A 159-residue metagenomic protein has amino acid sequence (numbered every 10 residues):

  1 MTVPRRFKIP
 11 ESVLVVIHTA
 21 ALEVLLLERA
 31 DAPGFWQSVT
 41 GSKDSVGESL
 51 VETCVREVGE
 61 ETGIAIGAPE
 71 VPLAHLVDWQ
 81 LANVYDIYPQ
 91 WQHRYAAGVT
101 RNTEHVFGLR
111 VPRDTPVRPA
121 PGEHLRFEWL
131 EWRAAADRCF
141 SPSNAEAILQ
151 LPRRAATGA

Functional and structural regions predicted by a protein language model:
T2-V24, V46: Conserved N-terminal beta-strand and adjoining loop/helix that marks the start of the Nudix/MutT-like hydrolase domain
R5-F7, V16, A97-V99, R118-A120: Short secondary-structure boundary/capping segments
P10, S38, T100-E104: Short connector loops at helix/strand junctions that flank enzyme active sites, especially segments positioning acidic
V16, V24-L27, H105-L109: Short, hydrophobic/aromatic-rich beta-strand segments within well-structured domains
T19-G67, P72-A74: Conserved Nudix-box catalytic region and its N-terminal flanking loop in Nudix hydrolases and closely related
V77-P116: Active-site-adjacent beta-strand/loop module that shapes the phosphate/pyrophosphate-binding cleft
E104-L149: NUDIX/MutT-family hydrolases
R153-A159: Generic C-terminal helix-cap and adjacent flexible tail
